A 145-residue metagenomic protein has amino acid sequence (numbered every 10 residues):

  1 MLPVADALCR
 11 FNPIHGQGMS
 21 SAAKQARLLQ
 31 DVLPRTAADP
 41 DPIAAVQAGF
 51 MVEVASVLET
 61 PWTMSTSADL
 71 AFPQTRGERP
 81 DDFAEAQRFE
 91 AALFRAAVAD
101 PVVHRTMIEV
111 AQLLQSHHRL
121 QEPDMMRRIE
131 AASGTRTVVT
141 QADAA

Functional and structural regions predicted by a protein language model:
M1-I14: Short FAD-binding loop at a beta-strand-to-alpha-helix junction that anchors the flavin cofactor in diverse
L2, S21-K24, R88: Conserved active-site and cofactor/substrate-binding residues in soluble primary-metabolism enzymes
V4-A7, Q25, L29: Extended, hydrophobic alpha-helical segments in both membrane/secreted and soluble proteins
D6, G18, D82-E85: Secondary-structure capping and boundary motifs in well-ordered enzyme cores
N12-Q25: A conserved FAD-binding loop/helix module that cradles the flavin
D31-A145: C-terminal helical "tail/cap" subdomain of flavin- and related membrane-associated enzymes
